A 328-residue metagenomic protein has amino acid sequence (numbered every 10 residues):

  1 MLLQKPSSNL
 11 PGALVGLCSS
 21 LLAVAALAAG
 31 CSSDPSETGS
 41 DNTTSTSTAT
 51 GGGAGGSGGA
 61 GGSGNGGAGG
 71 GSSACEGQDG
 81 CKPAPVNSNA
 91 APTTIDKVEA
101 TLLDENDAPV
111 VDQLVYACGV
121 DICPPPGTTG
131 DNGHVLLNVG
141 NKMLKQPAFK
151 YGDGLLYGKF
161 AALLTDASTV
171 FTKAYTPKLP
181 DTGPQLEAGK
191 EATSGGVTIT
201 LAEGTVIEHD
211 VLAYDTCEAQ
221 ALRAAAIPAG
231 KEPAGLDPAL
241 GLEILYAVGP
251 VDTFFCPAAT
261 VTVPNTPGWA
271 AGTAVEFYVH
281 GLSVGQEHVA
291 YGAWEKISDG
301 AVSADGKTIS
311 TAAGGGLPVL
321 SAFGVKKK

Functional and structural regions predicted by a protein language model:
M1-A29: Sec-dependent bacterial lipoprotein signal peptides
A29-T93: Ser/Thr-rich, Pro/Gly/Ala-heavy low-complexity intrinsically disordered linkers and tails of secreted extracellular
S73-S88, V98, Q113, P126-G127 (+10 more regions): Proteolytic cleavage junctions
N87-D112, N141: Structural motif
T93-K97, F255-T260: Short coil/turn motif common to extracellular beta-sandwich-like domains
L102-D104, V261-P267: Short amphipathic, basic-aromatic surface patches that mediate peripheral association with negatively charged
E105, C118-C123, H280-G285: Change "in extracellular beta-sheet-rich domains … of secreted and cell-surface proteins" to "in beta-sheet-rich domains
T200-P257: Long, contiguous ectodomains of secretory-pathway proteins
